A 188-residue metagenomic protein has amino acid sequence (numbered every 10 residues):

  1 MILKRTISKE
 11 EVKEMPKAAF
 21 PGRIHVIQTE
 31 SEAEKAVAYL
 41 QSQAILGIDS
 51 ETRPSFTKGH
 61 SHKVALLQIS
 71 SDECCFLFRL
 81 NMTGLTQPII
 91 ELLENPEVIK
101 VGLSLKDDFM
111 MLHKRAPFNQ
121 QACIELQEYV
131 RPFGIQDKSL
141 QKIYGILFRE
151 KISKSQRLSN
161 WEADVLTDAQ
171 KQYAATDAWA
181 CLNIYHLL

Functional and structural regions predicted by a protein language model:
M1-L46, R115, L126, W179: N-terminal accessory regions of nucleic-acid-interacting proteins
I45-K58: Short acidic, Gly/Ser-rich segments with clustered Asp/Glu that frequently serve as metal-coordination loops in enzyme
F56-E73: A short alpha/beta connector and helix-capping loop motif
C74-E94: Nucleic-acid-processing active sites and adjacent nucleic-acid-binding tracks, predominantly divalent metal-dependent
N95-K100: Short active-site oxyanion
N119-Q127: Short hydrophobic/aromatic-enriched beta-strand-loop microsegments
L126-I146: Short alpha-helix plus adjacent loop in nuclease-associated cores
G145-L188: Acidic, Mg2+-coordinating catalytic module of metal-dependent nucleases/exonucleases that use a two-metal-ion mechanism
